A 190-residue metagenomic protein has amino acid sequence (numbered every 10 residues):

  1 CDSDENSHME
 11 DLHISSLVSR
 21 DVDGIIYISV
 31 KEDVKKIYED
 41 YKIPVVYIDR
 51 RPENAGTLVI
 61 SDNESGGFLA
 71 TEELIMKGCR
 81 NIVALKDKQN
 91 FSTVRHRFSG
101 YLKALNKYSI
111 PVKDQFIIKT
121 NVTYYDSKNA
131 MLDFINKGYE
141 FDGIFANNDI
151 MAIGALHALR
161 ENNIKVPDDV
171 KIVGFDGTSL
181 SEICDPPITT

Functional and structural regions predicted by a protein language model:
C1-L12, V22-D23: Helix-turn-helix/homeodomain-like alpha-helical modules used for DNA recognition and transcription-factor dimerization
H8-V18, K35, D40-Y47, R51-T190: Bacterial carbohydrate/catabolite-sensing allosteric modules
D23-I25, G143: Short, Asp-centered acidic motifs that coordinate Mg2+ and/or phosphate in catalytic or ligand-binding sites
